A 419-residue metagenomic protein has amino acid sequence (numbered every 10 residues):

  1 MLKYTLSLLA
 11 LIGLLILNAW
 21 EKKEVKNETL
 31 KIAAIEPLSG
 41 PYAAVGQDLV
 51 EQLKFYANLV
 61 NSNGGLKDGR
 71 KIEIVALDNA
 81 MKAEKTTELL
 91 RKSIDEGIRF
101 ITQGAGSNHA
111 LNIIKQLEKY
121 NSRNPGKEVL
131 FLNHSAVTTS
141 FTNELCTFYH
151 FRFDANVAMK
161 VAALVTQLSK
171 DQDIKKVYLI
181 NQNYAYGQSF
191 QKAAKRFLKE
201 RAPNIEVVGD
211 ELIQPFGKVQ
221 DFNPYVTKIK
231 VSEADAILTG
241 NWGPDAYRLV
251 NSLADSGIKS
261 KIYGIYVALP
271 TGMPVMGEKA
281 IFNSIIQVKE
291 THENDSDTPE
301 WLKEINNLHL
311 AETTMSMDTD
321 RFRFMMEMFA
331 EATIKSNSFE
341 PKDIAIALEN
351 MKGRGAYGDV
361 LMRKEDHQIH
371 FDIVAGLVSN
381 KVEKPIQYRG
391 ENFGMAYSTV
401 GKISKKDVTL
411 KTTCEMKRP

Functional and structural regions predicted by a protein language model:
M1-K31, D95, K417-P419: Short, low-complexity disordered leader/linker segments with a strong preference for bacterial N-terminal type II
E21-A34, G65-K71, S169-K175: Immediate post-signal peptide segment of exported/extracytoplasmic ligand-binding proteins
K22-V25, A44-E51, N63-F141, F153 (+1 more regions): Beta-alpha junction/loop-to-helix N-cap segments that form part of ligand/metal-binding clefts
L30, K352-P419: Solvent-exposed, acidic/polar segments of extracytosolic/periplasmic ligand-binding ectodomains
A33-K54, L77-A83, G106, I180-S189 (+1 more regions): Extracytoplasmic "Venus flytrap"
K85-E88, T139-S140, T147-G257, H292-K303 (+1 more regions): Extracellular/periplasmic Venus flytrap/periplasmic-binding protein
S93-S107, N124-H134, Y178-N181, E233-G243 (+3 more regions): Periplasmic-binding protein-like
T147, V250-M326, T333-F339, F393-R418: Extracellular/periplasmic periplasmic-binding protein-like sensory domains
